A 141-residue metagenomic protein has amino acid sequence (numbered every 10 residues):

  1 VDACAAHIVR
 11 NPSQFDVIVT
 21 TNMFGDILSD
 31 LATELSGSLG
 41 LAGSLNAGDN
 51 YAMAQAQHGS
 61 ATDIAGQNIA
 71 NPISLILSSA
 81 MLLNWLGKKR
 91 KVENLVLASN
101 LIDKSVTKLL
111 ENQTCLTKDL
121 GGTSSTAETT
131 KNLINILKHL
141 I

Functional and structural regions predicted by a protein language model:
V1-A6: Short acidic loop-to-helix transition motifs that present clustered carboxylates
H7-N112: Glycine-rich phosphate/nucleotide-binding loop
V92-L97, L101-I141: Glycine-rich phosphate/pyrophosphate-binding loop and the adjoining helix
